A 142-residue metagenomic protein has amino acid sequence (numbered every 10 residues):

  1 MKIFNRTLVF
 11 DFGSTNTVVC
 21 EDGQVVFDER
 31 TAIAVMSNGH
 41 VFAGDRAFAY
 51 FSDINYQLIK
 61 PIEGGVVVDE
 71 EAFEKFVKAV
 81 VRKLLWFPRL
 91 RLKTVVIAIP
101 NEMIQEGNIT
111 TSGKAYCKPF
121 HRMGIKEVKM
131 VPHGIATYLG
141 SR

Functional and structural regions predicted by a protein language model:
M1-S14, V18-D28, V35-V41, R46-R142: Nucleotide/phosphate-binding catalytic cleft detector across ATP-hydrolyzing and phosphate-transferring enzymes
